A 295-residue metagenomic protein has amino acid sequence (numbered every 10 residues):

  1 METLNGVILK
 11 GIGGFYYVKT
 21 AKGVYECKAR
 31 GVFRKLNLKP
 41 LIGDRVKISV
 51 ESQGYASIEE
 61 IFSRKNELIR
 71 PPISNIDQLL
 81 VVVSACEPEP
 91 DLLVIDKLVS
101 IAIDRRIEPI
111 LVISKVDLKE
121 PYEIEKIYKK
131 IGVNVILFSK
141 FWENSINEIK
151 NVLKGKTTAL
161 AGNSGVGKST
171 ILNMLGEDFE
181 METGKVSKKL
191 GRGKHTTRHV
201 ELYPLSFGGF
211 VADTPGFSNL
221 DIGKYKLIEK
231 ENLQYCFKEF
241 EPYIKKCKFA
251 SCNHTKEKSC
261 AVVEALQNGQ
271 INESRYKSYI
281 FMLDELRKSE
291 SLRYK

Functional and structural regions predicted by a protein language model:
E2-I12: Structural detector for short beta-strands of small beta-barrel domains
G14, G31, N37-S52, F62-L79 (+6 more regions): Helix-rich effector regions associated with P-loop NTPase G domains
Y16-T20, C27, I48, I58: SH3/SH3-like beta-barrel fold
Q53-I61, E89-D91: Short, Lys/Arg- and Gly-enriched loop/turn segments at beta-strand edges
C86-V133: Phosphate-binding glycine-rich loops and their immediate beta-loop-alpha structural context
K115-V166: Canonical P-loop GTPase G-domain recognition
K168-G184: A conserved segment at the C-terminal end of the G1
